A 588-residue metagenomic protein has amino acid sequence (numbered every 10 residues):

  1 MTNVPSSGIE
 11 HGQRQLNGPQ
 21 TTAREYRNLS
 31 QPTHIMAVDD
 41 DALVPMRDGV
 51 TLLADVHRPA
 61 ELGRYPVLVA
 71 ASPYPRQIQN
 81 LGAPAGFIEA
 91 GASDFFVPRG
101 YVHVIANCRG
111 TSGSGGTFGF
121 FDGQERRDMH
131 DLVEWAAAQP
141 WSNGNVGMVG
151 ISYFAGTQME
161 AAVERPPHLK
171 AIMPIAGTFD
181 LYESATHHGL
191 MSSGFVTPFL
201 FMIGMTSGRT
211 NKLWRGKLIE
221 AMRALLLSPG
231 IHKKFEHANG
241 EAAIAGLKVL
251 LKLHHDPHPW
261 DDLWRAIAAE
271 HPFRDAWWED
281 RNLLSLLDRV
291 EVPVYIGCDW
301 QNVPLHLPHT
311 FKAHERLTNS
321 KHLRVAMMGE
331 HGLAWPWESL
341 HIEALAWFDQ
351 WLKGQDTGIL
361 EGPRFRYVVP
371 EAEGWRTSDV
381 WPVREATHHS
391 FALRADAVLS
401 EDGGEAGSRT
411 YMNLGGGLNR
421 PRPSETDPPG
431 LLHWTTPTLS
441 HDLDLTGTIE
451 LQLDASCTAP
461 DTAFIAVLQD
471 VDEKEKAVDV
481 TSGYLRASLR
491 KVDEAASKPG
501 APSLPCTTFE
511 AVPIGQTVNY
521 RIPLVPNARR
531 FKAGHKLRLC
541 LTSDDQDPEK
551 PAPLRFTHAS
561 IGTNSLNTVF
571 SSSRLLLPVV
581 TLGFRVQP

Functional and structural regions predicted by a protein language model:
T2-R14, E89-A90, P98, V163-R165 (+1 more regions): Accessory cap/linker subdomain of secreted extracellular hydrolases
N3-R24, L29, V38, L43 (+3 more regions): Glycine/threonine-rich phosphate-binding loop and adjacent beta-strand/alpha-helix elements that clamp
R47-R58: A short loop-to-beta-strand scaffold at the N-terminal edge of the catalytic core in hydrolase folds
A60-A137, T186-H187, P460, E473 (+2 more regions): Cap/lid segment of the alpha/beta-hydrolase catalytic domain
P140-S152: Alpha/beta-hydrolase fold nucleophile elbow
A155-P166: Short glycine-enriched nucleophile-adjacent loop and the immediately C-terminal alpha-helix near the catalytic center
V290, I296-C298: Short beta-strand/loop motif that positions the catalytic acidic residue of the alpha/beta-hydrolase fold
L317-E330: Catalytic histidine neighborhood in serine/cysteine hydrolases with alpha/beta-hydrolase-type architecture
